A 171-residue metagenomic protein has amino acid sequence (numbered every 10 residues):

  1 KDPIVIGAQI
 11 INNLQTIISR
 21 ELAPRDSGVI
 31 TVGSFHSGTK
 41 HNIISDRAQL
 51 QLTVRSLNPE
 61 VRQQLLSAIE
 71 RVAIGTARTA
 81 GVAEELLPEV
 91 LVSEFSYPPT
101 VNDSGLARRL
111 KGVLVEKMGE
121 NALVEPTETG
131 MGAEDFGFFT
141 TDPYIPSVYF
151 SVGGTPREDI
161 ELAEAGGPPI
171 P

Functional and structural regions predicted by a protein language model:
K1: Contiguous, small/hydrophobic- and glycine-enriched helical/loop subdomains that border and often "cap" functional
I4-P171: Metal-dependent amide/peptide-bond hydrolase catalytic core, centered on the "pita-bread" metallohydrolase fold
